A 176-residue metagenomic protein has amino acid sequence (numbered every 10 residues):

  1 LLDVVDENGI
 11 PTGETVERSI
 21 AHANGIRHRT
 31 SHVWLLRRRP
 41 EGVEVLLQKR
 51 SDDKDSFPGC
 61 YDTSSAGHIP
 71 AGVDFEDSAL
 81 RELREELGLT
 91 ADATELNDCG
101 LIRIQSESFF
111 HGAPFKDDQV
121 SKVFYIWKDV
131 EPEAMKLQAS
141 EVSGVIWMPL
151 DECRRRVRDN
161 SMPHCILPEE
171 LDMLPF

Functional and structural regions predicted by a protein language model:
L1-E41: Acidic, metal-coordinating catalytic segment for phosphate/diphosphate chemistry, firing primarily on the Nudix
L2, G25, E44-V45, A134 (+1 more regions): A residue-level structural signature of the nucleotidyltransferase/glycosyltransferase Rossmann-like core
E7, R50, L150: Residues immediately flanking
P11-T15, E41-R50, E133-L137: Short, well-ordered strand-loop elements centered on a beta-strand within folded domains, enriched for acidic residues
V16-S19, G59-Y61, S65, A71 (+1 more regions): Nudix hydrolase/Nudix homology domain
T30-I69: A glycine-rich, hydrophobic loop/mini-helix early in the fold
R38-P40, G88-D92, E131-A134: Secondary-structure boundary elements
L47, S64-C99: The catalytic Nudix box helix
